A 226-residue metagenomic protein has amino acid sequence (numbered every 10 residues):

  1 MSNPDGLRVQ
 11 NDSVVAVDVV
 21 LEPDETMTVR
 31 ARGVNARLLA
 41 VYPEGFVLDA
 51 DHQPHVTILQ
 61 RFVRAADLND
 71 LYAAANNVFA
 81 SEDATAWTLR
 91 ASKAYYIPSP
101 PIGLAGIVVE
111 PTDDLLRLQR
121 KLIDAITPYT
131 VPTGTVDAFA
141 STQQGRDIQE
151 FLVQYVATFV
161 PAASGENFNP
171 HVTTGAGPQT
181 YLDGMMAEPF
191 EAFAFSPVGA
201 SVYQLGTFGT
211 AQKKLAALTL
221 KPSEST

Functional and structural regions predicted by a protein language model:
S2-S99, T112-S201, T207-T226: Basic, often amphipathic N-terminal segments
P101-L104: Helix-rich cap/lid subdomain of alpha/beta-hydrolase
G106-P111: Short histidine-centered catalytic/ligand-binding loop motif
